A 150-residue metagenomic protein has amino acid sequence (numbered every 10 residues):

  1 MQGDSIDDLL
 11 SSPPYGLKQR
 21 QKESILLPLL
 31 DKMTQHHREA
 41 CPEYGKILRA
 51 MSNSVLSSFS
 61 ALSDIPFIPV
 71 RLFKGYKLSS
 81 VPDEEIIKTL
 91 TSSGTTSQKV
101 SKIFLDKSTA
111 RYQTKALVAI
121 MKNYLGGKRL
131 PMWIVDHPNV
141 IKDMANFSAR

Functional and structural regions predicted by a protein language model:
M1-S24, M51, S63-R150: Active-site phosphate/ATP/adenylate-binding loop shared across adenylate-forming ligases
S24-K32: Alpha-helical scaffold segments that form or flank carboxylate-/histidine-based iron centers
C41-Y44: Non-catalytic DNA-binding core/recognition domains of DNA-processing enzymes
I47-N53: Short Gly/aromatic-enriched secondary-structure transition segments
V55-S58: Membrane-proximal intrinsically disordered regions of secretory-pathway and membrane-system proteins
